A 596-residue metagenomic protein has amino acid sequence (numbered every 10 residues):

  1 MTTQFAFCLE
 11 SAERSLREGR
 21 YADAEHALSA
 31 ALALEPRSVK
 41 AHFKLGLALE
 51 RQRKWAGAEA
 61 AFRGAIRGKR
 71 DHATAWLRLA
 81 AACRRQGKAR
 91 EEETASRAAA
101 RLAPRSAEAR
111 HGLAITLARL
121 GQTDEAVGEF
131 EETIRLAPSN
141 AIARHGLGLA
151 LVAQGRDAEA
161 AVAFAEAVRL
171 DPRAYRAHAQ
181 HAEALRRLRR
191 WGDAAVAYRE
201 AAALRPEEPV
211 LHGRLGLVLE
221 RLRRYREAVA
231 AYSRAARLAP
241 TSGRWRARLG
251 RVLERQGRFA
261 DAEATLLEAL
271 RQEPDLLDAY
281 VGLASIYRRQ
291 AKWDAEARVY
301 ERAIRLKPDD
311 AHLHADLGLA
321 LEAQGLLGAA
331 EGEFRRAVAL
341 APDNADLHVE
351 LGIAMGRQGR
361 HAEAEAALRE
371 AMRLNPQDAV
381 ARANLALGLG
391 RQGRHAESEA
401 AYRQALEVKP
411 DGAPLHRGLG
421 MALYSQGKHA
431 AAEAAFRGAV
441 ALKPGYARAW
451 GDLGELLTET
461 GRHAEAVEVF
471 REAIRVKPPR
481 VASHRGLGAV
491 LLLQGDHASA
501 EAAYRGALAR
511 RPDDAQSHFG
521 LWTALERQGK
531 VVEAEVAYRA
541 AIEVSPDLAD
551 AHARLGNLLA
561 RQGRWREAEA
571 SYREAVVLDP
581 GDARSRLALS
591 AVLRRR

Functional and structural regions predicted by a protein language model:
F5, V39-K40, A73-T74, A107-E108 (+14 more regions): Helix-start (N-cap) detector for alpha-helical repeat units in TPR-like alpha-solenoids, especially tetratricopeptide
R17, R51, R85, R119-L120 (+15 more regions): Register position in tetratricopeptide repeats
